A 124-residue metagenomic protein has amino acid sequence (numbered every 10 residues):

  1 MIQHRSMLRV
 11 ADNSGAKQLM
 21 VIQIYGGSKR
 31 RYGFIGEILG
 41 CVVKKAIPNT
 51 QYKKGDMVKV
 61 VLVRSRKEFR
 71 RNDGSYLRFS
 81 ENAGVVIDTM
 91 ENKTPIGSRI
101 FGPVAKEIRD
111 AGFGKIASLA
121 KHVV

Functional and structural regions predicted by a protein language model:
M1-V124: Ribosome-associated RNA-binding proteins
